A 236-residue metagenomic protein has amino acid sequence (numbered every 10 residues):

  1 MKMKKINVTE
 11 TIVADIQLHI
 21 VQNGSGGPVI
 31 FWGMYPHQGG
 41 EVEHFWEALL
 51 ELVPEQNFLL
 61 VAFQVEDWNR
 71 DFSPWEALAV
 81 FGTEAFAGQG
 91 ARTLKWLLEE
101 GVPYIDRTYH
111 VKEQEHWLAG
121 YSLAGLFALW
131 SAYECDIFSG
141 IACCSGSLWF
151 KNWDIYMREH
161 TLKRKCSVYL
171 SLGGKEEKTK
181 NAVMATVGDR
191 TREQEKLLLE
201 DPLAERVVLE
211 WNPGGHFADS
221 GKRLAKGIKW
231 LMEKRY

Functional and structural regions predicted by a protein language model:
M1-P28, F58, V207: A domain-start/cap signature at the N-terminus of enzymes
G27-W96, E100-H110: Serine-hydrolase catalytic machinery in alpha/beta-hydrolase-like enzymes
W32-P36, S145, L172: The conserved beta1-alpha1 loop
E115-G120, C144: Short beta-strand immediately N-terminal to the catalytic nucleophile in serine-hydrolase-like folds
A119-A124, A128: Gly/Ala-rich beta-loop-alpha elbow adjacent to hydrolase catalytic centers
L129-Y133, A225: Short, hydrophobic alpha-helix immediately C-terminal to the catalytic nucleophile
I137-W149, C166-S167: A conserved short beta-strand
W149-L231: The feature captures the conserved acid-bearing segment of alpha/beta-hydrolase catalytic domains
